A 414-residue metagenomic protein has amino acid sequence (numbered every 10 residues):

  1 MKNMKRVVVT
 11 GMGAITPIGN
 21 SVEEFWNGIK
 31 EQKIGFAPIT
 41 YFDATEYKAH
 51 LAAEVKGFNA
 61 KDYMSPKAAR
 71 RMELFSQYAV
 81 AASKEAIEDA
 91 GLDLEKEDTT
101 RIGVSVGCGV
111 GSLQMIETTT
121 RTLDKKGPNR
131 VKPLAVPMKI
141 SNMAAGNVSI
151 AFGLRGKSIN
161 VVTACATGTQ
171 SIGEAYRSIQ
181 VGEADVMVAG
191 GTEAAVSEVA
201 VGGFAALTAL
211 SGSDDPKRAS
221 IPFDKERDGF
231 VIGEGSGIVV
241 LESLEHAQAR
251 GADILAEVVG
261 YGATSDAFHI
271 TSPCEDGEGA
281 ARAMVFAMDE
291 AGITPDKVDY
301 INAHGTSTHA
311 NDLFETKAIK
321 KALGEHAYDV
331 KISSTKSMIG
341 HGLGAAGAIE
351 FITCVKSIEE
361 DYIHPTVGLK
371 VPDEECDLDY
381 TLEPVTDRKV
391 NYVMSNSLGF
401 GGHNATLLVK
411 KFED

Functional and structural regions predicted by a protein language model:
M1-A68, E245-L255, I352-T366, K410-D414: ACP-dependent fatty acid/polyketide chain-elongation machinery
R6-T10, A37, D215-A291, Y300 (+1 more regions): Condensing-enzyme catalytic core mediating Claisen C-C bond formation in acyl metabolism
V9, F25, K30-T163, T192-V201 (+1 more regions): Conserved beta-ketoacyl condensing-enzyme motif
E23-G28, Q114-P128, S178-V181, V201-D214 (+3 more regions): A glycine- and small-aliphatic-rich helix-loop capping segment at beta-alpha/alpha-beta transitions that lines
A79-L92, S141-A145, S149-E193, V231-A252 (+2 more regions): Active-site-proximal alpha-helical scaffold in enzymes
A86-D98, A247-I254, M284-Y300, A322-H326: Phosphate/pyrophosphate-binding loops at sites that engage ATP/ADP/AMP, CoA/4′-phosphopantetheine, polyphosphate
K125-K132, G173, R177, E193-A249 (+2 more regions): Glycine-/small-residue-rich "gating" segment that lines the acyl/pantetheine channel and substrate pocket
E183-D228, Y261-E275, G305-D312, D329-D379: Acyl-CoA/ACP chain-elongation machinery
